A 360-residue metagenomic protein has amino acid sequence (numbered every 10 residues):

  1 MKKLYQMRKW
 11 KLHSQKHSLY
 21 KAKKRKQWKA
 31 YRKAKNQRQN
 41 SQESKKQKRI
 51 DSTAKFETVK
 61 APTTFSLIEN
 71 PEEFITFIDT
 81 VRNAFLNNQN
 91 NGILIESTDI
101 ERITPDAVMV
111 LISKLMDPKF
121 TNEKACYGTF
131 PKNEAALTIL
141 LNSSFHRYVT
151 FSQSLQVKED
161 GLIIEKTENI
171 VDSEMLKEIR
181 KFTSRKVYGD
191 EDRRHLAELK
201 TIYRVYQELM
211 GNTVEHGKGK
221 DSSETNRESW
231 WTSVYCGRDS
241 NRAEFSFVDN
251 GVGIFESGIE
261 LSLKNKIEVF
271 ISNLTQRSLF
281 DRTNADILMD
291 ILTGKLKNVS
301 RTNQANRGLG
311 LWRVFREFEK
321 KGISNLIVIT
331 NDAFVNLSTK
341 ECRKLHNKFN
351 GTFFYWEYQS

Functional and structural regions predicted by a protein language model:
K2-K60, L67-L86, E260-S360: Flexible, glycine-/charge-rich segments associated with ATP-binding catalytic modules
A61-V149: Amphipathic alpha-helical interaction surfaces in cytosolic regulatory modules
K132, F145-I164: A glycine-rich helix N-cap at a beta->alpha junction
N169-A197: Intrinsically disordered, low-complexity linker/loop segments enriched in Gly/Pro and charged/polar residues
R194-R238, L311-E317: Conserved ATP-binding N-box helix of the HATPase_c
R227-F245, N265-L274: Short beta-strand-loop-beta element adjacent to the nucleotide/active-site pocket used for signaling
D249: Acidic ATP/Mg2+-coordinating residue in the GHKL
V252: Glycine-rich G1-box
